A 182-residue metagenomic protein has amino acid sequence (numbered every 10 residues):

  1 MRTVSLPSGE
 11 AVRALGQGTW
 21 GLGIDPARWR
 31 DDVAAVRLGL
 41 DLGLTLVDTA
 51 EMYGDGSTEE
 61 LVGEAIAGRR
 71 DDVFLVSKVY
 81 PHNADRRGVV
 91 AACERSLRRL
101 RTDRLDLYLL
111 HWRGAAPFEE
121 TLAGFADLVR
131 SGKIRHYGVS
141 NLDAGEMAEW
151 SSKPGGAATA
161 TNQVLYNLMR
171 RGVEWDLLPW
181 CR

Functional and structural regions predicted by a protein language model:
M1-V73: N-terminal binding-site loop/beta-alpha segment at the start of enzyme catalytic domains that lines or forms
T3, R113-R182: Beta/alpha (TIM)-barrel catalytic core signal, keyed to glycine-rich beta->alpha loops juxtaposed to Asp/Glu that bind
L6-P7, A11, L40-D41, G63-D72 (+4 more regions): Acidic (Asp/Glu)-rich catalytic clusters
Q17, V47, V62, L75 (+5 more regions): Conserved, mostly hydrophobic/aromatic
G18-R30, S77-R87, H111, A116: Active-site mouth loops of central-metabolism enzymes
P26-L40, D85-L100, F118-A123, D143-S151 (+1 more regions): Short, acidic/polar
D72-N83, L107-H111, N141, Q163-Y166: A short, structured active-site edge motif that brings together acidic residues
L97-P117: Active-site groove signature of glycoside hydrolases
